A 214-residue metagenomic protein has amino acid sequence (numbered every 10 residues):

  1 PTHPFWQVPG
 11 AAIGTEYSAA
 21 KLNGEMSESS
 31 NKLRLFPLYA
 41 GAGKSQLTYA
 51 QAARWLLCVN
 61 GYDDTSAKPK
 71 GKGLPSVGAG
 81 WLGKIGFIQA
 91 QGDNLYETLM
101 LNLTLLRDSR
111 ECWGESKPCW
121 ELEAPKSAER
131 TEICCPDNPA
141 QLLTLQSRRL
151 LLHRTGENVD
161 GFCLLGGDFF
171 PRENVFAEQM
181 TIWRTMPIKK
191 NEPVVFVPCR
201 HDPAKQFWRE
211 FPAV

Functional and structural regions predicted by a protein language model:
P1-N31, C58, D63-V214: Extended alpha-helical scaffolding segments
A40-G43: Flanking scaffold residues of small Cys/His-coordinated metal-binding clusters
T48-Q51: Short Cys/His-rich metal-coordination motifs, predominantly Zn2+-binding knuckles/fingers
A53-L56: Short functional micro-motifs and their immediate structural scaffolds
